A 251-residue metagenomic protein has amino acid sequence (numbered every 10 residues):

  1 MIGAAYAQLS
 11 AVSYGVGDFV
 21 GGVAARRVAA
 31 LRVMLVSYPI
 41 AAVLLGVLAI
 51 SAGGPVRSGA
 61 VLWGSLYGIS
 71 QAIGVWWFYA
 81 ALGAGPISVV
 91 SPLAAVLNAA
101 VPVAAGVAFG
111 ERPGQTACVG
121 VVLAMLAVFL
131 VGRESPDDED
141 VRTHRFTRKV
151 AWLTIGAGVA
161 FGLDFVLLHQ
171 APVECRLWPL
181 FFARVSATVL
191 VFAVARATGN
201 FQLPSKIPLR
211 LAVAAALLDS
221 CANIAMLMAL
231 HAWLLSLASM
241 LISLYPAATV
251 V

Functional and structural regions predicted by a protein language model:
M1-V12, V20-G21, A25-L31, V36-S65 (+4 more regions): Membrane-interface interhelical linkers
L9, V36, L66, V90-A94 (+4 more regions): Hydrophobic core positions of alpha-helical segments in small-molecule transporters and transporter systems
Y14-G15, A41, Y67-V75, N98 (+4 more regions): Transmembrane alpha-helical core positions of polytopic small-molecule transporters
R26-V33, W77-L93, R112, P172-P179 (+1 more regions): Structural motif at transmembrane-helix junctions in multi-pass transporters
P39-L45, L93-V107, S186-L190, A222-M226 (+1 more regions): Alpha-helical transmembrane segments of compact multi-pass small-molecule transporters, enriched in specific families
I40-L45, A100-V103, T116-S135: Hydrophobic transmembrane alpha-helices of multi-pass small-molecule transport proteins
L45-P55, P102-A117, V159-E174, L218-S236: Hydrophobic alpha-helical transmembrane segments in multi-pass integral membrane proteins
I69-G74, L123-E134, S186-V194, L244-V251: Alpha-helical transmembrane segments and their membrane-interface exit regions
